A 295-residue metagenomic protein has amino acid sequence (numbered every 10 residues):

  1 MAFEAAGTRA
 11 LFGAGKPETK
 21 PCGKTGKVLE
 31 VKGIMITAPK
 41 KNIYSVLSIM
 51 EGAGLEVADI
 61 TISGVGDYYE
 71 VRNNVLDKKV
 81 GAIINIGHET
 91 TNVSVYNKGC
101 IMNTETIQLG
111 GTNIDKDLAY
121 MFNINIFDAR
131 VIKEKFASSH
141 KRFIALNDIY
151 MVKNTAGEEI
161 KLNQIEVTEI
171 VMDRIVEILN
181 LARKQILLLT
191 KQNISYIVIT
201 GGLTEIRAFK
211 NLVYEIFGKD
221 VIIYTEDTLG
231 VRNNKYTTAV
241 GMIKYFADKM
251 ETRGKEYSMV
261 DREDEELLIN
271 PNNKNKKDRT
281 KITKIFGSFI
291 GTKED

Functional and structural regions predicted by a protein language model:
M1-G81, N125, S139-Y150, N154 (+2 more regions): Nucleotide/phosphate-binding catalytic cleft detector across ATP-hydrolyzing and phosphate-transferring enzymes
A38, S138-H140, I194-V213: Glycine-rich phosphate-binding loops at beta-strand->alpha-helix junctions
P39-A53, D59-I60, C100-E134: Glycine-rich phosphate-binding loop plus the immediately following alpha-helix
M50, N85, L118, A182 (+2 more regions): Residue-level signature of catalytic and energy-coupling elements of molecular machines, predominantly ATP/GTP-dependent
N74-N103, L118: Gly/Thr-rich phosphate-binding beta-strand-loop-beta motif of the actin/hexokinase/Hsp70
L76, V213-G218: Short, solvent-exposed amphipathic alpha-helical segments in soluble enzyme and RNA/protein-processing domains
Y120-L187: Gly/charged contiguous loops adjacent to phosphate- or pyrophosphate-bearing nucleotide/cofactor binding elements
T225-I269: Glycine-rich phosphate-binding/hydrolytic loop that grips phosphoryl groups
